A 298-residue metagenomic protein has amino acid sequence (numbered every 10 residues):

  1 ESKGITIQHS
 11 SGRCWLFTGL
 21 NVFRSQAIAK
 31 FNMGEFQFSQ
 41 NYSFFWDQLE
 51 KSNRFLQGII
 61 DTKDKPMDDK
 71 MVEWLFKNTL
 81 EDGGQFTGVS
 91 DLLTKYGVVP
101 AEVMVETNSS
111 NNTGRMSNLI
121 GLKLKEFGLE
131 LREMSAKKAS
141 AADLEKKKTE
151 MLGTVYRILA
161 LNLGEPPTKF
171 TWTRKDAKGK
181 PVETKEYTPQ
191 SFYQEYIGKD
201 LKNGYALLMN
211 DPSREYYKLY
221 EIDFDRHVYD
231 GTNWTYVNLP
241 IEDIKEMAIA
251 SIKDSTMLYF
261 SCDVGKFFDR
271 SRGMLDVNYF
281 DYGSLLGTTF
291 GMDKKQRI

Functional and structural regions predicted by a protein language model:
E1-Q8, L16-I298: Structured alpha-helical subdomains that flank or immediately precede key functional sites
